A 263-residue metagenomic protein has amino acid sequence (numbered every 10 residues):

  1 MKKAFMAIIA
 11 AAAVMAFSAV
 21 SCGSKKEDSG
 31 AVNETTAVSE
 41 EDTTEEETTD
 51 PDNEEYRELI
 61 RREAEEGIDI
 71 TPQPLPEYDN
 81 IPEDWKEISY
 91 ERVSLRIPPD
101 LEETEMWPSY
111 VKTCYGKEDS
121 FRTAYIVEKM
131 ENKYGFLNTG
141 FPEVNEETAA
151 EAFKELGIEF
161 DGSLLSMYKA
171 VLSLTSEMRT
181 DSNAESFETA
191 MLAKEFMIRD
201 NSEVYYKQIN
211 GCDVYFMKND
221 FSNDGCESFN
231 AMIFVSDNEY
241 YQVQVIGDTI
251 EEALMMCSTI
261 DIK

Functional and structural regions predicted by a protein language model:
M1-I8: Positively charged n-region of N-terminal signal peptides that target proteins for export
A11-A12: Repetitive helical segments and hydrophobic/amphipathic motifs
S18-S21: C-terminal motif of bacterial Sec signal peptides marking the signal peptidase cleavage site
K25-P98: N-terminal, intrinsically disordered, polar/charged segments of Gram-positive cell-envelope systems that serve as
E55, I97, N183, T249-M256: Stable alpha-helical elements in mature extracytoplasmic
I97-E102, E118-S120, I209-C212, I233-Y241: Short, solvent-exposed coil/turn segments at beta-strand boundaries
L101, D237-K263: Surface-exposed amphipathic alpha-helical segments
Y110-N230: Conserved polar/disulfide-associated segments of primarily extracytoplasmic proteins
